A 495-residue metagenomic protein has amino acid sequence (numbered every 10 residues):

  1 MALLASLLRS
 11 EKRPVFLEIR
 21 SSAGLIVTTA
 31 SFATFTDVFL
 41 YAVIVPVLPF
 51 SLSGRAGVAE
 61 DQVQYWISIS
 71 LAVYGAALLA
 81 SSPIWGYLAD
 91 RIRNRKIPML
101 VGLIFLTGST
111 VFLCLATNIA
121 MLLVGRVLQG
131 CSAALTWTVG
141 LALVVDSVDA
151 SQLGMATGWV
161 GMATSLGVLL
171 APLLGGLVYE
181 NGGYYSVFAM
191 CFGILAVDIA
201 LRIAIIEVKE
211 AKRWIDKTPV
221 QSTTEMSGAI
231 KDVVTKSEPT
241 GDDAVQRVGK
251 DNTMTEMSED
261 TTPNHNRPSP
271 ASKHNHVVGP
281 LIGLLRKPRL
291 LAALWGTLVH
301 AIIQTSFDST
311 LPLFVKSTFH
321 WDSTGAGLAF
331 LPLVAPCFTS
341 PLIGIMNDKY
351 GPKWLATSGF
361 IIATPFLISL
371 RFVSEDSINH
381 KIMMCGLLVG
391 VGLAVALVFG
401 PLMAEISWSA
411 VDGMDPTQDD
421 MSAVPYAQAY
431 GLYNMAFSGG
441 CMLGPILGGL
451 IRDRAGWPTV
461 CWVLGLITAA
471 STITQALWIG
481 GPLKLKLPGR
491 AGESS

Functional and structural regions predicted by a protein language model:
L3-S21, D216-A293: Juxtamembrane intracellular "pre-TM" segments in multi-pass secondary transporters
V45-P46, P288-F330: Extracytoplasmic gate region of multi-pass secondary transporters
I69-G86, L331-I343: Central cavity-lining transmembrane alpha-helices of secondary-active solute carriers, predominantly the Major
A80-A120: Conserved MFS/SLC helix-loop-helix module at the cytosolic interface between two early adjacent transmembrane helices
R93, L115-A120, D149, H320 (+1 more regions): Helix-breaking motifs and short loop linkers at transmembrane-helix boundaries and internal kinks in secondary membrane
I97-V111, W354-S369: Structural signature of the two symmetry-related core transmembrane helices
V127-T164: Cytoplasmic helix-loop-helix junction between adjacent transmembrane helices in 12-TM secondary transporters
L135-V148, L397-Q418: Intracellular juxtamembrane helix-capping segments at the cytosolic ends of symmetry-related transmembrane helices
